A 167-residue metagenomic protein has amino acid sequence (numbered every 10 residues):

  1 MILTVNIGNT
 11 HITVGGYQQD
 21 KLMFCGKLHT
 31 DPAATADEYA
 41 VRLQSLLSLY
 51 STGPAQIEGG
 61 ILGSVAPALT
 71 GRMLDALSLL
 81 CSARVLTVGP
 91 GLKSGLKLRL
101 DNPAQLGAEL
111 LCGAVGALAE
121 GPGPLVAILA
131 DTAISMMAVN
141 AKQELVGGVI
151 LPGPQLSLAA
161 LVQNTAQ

Functional and structural regions predicted by a protein language model:
M1-F24, A117, G123-L145, L161: Gly/Thr-rich phosphate-binding beta-strand-loop-beta motif of the actin/hexokinase/Hsp70
L22-R72, Q155: N-terminal phosphate-binding loop and adjacent alpha-helix
D31-E38, L106-A108, G113-P122, V146-Q167: Glycine-rich phosphate-binding loop plus the immediately following alpha-helix
S48, T52, S78, S82-A83 (+2 more regions): Generic secondary-structure signature for well-ordered alpha-helical cores
T52-L106, A141-G148, G153-P154: Short beta-strand-loop/turn "lid" adjacent to the catalytic site in phosphate-handling enzymes
I57, P122-G123: Short, high-confidence coil segments that cap the C-terminus of an alpha-helix and link into the following beta-strand
G89-K93, I134, V162-Q167: Mobile beta-alpha loop/short-helix "lid" or hinge segments that flank ligand
